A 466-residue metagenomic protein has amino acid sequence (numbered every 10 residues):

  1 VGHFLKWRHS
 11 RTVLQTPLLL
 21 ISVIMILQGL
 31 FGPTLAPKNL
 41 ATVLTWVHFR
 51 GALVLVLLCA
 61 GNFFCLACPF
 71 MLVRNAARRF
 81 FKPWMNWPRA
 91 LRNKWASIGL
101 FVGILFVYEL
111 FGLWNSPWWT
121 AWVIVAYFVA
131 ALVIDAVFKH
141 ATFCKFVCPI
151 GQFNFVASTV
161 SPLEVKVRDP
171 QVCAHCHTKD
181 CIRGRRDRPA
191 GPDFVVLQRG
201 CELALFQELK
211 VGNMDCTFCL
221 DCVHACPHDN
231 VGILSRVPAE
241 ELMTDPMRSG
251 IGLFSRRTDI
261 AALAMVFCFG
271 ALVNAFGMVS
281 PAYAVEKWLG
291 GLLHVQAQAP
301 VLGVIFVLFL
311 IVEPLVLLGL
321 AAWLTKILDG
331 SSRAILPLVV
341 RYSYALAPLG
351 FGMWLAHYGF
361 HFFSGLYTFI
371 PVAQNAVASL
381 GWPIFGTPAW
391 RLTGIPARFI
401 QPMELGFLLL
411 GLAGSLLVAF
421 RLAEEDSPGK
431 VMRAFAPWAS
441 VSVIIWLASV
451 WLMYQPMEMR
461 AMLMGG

Functional and structural regions predicted by a protein language model:
V1-C181, L197-L205, V223-H224, D229-N230 (+1 more regions): Membrane-embedded alpha-helical bundles of multi-pass integral membrane proteins
G61, K210-N213: Conserved short loop/turn motifs at secondary-structure junctions
C173, P189-D193: N-terminal, intrinsically disordered, low-complexity segments that immediately precede the first transmembrane helix
V211, D221-C222: A short, cysteine/histidine-rich metal-binding "knuckle" motif
M214-F218: Aromatic- and glycine-enriched pocket-lining scaffold segments that form the walls of small-molecule binding clefts
